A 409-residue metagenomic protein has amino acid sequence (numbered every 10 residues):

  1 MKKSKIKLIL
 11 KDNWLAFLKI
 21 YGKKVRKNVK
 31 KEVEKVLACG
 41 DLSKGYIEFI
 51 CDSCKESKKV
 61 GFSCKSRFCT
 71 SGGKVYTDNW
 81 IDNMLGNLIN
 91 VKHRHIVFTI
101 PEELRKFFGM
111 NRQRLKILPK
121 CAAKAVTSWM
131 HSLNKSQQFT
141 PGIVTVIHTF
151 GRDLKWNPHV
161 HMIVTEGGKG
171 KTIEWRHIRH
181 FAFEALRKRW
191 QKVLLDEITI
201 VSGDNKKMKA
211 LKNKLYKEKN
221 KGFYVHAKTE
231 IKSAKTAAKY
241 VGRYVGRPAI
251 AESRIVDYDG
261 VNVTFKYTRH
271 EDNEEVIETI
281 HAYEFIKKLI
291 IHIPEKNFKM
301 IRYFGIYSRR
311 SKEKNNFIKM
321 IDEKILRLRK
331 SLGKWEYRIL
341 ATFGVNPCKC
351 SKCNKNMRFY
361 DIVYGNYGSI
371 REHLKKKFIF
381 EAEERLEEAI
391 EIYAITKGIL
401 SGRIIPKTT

Functional and structural regions predicted by a protein language model:
M1-T409: Beta->alpha loop/short-helix hinge microenvironment recognizer with preference for catalytic Tyr/His contexts
